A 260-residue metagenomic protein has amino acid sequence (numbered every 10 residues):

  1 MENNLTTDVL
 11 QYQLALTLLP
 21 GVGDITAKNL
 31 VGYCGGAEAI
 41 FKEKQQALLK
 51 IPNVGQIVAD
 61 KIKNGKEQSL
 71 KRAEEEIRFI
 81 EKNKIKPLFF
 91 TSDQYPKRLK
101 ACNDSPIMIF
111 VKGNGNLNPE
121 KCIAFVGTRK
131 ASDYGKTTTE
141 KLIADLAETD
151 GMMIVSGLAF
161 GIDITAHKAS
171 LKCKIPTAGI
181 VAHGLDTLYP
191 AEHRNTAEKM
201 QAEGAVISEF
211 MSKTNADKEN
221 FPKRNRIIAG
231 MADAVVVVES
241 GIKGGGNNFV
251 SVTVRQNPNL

Functional and structural regions predicted by a protein language model:
M1-D145: Short, positively charged patches
E2-T7, F89-L260: Glycine-biased, small-residue-rich flexible motifs in mid-sequence functional cores and linkers
